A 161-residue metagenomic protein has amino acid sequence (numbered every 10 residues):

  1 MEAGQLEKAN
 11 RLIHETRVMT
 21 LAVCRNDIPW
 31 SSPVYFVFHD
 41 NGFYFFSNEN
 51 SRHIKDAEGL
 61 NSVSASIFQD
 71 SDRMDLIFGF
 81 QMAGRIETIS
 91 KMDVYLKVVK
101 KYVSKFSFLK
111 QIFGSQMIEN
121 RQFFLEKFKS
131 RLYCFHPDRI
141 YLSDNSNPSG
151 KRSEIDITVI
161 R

Functional and structural regions predicted by a protein language model:
M1-V18, R161: Extreme N-terminal tail/first-helix region
H14, I28-P29, L125-F128: Short solvent-exposed loop/turn micro-motifs enriched in small/polar/acidic residues
H14-T20, G114-M117: Short Pro/Gly-enriched beta-strand edge/turn motifs at strand-loop
T16-N50, K55, V63-Q69, I77-Q81: Short beta-strand segments
P33, N41-G42, L60, K129-S130 (+1 more regions): Short, surface-exposed beta-edge/turn micro-motifs
S51-H53, D72, P148-G150: Short, surface-exposed beta-strand-loop junctions and turns on beta-sheet-rich folds
F78-R161: Charged, gly/pro-rich active-site loop segments
